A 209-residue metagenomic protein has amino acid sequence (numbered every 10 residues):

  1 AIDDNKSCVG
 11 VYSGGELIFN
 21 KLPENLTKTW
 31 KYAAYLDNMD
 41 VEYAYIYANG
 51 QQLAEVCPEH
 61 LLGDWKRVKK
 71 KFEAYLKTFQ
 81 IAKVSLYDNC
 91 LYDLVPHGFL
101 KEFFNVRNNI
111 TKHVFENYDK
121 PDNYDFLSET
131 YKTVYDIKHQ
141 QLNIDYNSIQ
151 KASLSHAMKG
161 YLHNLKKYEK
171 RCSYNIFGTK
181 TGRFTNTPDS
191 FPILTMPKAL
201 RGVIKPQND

Functional and structural regions predicted by a protein language model:
A1-I2, K6-C8, L17: N-terminal low-complexity regulatory segments of large eukaryotic nuclear proteins
G14-G63, R67-D209: Acidic, glycine-rich two-metal-ion catalytic cores of nucleic acid-processing enzymes
